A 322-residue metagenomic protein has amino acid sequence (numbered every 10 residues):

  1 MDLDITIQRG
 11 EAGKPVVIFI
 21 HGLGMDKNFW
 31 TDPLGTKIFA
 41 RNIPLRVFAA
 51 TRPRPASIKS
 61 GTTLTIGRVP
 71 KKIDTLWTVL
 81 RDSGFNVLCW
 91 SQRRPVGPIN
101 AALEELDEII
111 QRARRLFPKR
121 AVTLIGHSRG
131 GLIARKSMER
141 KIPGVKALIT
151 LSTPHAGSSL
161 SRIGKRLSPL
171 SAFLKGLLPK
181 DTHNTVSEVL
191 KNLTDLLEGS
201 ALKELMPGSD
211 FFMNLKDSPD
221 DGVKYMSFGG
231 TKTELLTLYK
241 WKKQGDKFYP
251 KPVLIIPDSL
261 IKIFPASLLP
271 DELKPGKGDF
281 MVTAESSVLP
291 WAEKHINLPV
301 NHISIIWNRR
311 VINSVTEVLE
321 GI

Functional and structural regions predicted by a protein language model:
M1-I125, R129-A172, K294-I305, R309-I322: N-terminal non-catalytic accessory region
E139-I322: Helical cap/lid subdomain of alpha/beta-hydrolase-fold lipid enzymes that gates access to the catalytic pocket
